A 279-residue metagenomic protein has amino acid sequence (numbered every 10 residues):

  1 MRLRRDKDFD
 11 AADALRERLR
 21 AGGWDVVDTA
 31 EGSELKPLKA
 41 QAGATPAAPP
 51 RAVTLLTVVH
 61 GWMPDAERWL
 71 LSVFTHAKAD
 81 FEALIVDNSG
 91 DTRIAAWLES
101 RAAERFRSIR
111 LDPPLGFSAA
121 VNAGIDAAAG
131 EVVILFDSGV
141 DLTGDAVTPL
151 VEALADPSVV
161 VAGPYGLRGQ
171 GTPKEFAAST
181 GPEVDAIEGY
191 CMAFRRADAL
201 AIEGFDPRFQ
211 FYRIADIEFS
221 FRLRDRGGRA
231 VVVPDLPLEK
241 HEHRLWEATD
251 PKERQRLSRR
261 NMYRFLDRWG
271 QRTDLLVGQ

Functional and structural regions predicted by a protein language model:
A52, V160-P164, R168-Q170, A193 (+2 more regions): C-terminal, non-catalytic tails of nucleotide-sugar-dependent glycosyltransferases
S72-D80: Short, acidic, metal-binding catalytic loop of nucleotide-sugar glycosyltransferases
D87-A96: A conserved acidic beta->alpha catalytic loop
L111-A128: Glycine-rich, basic loop-to-helix element that forms the pyrophosphate-binding segment of sugar-nucleotide handling
S118, E175-A197, Y212: A recurrent flexible, glycine/aromatic-enriched loop bordering the glycosyltransferase active site that acts as
V133: Short aromatic/hydrophobic "clamp" motif used to bind/position activated sugar donors
D141-F176: Conserved donor NDP-sugar-binding/catalytic core segment of glycosyltransferases
P149, G189-F194, D198-E203, R208-P237: A short, conserved alpha-helix in the catalytic core of glycosyltransferases
